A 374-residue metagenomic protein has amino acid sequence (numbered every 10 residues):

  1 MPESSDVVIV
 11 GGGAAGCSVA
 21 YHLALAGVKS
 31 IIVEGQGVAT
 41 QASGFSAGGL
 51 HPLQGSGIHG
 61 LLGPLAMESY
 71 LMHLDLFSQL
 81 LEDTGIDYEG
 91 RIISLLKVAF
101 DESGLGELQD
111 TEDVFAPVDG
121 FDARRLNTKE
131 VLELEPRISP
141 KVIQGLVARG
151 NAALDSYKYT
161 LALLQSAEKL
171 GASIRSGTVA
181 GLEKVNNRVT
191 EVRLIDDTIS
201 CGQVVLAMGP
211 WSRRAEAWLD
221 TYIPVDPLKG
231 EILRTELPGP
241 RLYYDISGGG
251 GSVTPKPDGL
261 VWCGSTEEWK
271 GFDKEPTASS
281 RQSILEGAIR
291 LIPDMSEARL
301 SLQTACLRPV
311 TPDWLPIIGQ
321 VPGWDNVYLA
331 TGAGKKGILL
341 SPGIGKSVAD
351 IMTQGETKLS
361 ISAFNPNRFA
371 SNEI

Functional and structural regions predicted by a protein language model:
S5-I31: N-terminal Rossmann-like FAD-binding beta1-loop-alpha1 element of flavoenzymes
A15, V38, W211: Conserved Rossmann-like nucleotide-cofactor binding loop
Y21-A26, G35, G48-L50, G85-I92 (+2 more regions): Active-site substrate-recognition segment that forms the wall of the catalytic cavity or substrate channel
G48-L134, G287-I292: Dinucleotide-binding Rossmann-like beta1-alpha1 core, especially the glycine-rich loop that anchors the ADP
P64, V98-G106, L146-Q165, E275-S280 (+1 more regions): Short beta-strand to alpha-helix junction loop
L146-G202: Helical element adjacent to the flavin cofactor pocket in flavoenzyme catalytic cores
I292-D294, A298-I374: C-terminal catalytic lobe of FAD-dependent flavoproteins
